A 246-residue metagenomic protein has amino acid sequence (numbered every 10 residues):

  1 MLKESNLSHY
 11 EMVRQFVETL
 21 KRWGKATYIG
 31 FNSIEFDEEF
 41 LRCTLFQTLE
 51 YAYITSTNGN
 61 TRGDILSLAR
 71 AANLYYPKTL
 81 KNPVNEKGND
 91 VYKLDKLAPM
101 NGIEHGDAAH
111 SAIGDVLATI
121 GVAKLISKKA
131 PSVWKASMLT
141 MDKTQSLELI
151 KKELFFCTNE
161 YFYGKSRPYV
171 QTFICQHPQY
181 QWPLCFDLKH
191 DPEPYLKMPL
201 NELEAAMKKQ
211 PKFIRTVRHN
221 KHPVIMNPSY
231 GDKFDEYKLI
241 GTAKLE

Functional and structural regions predicted by a protein language model:
M1, L20-P131, S137: Metal-dependent phosphoesterase core characteristic of DEDDh/y 3'-5' exonuclease domains
M1-Q47, K96, M100-E104, M198-E246: Conserved non-catalytic scaffold segment of RNase H-like nuclease domains
S5-Y10, E35-F36, F40, T57-D64 (+3 more regions): Short, surface-exposed, charge-dense and proline/glycine-enriched linear segments
F16, A72, V133-S137, S146 (+6 more regions): Generic structural signal of hydrophobic/aromatic residues within well-ordered alpha-helices of folded domains
T19-R22, L49-T55, P77-K81, K152-F162 (+1 more regions): Short secondary-structure transition/capping segments
D37, D64, D90, D95 (+8 more regions): Acidic-enriched, low-complexity/disordered segments with a strong bias for Aspartate over Glutamate
K78-L97, T158-C185, Y230-L245: A broadly tuned preference for mixed-charge, low-complexity surface segments
L139-R218: Acidic catalytic cores of enzymes that act on phosphate-bearing nucleotides/polynucleotides
